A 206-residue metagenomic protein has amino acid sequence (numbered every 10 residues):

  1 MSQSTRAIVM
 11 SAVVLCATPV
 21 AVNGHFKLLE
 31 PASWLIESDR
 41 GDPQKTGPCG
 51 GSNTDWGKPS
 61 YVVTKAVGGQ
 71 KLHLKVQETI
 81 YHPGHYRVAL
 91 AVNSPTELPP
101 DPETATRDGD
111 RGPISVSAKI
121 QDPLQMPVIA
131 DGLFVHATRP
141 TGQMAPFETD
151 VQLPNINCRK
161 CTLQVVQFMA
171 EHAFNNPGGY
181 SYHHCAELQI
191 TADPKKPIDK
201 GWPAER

Functional and structural regions predicted by a protein language model:
M1-Q3: N-terminal secretory signal peptides that target proteins for export/translocation
T5-A21: Cleavable N-terminal signal peptides of Sec/SRP-targeted secreted and luminal proteins
V22-R206: Structured recognition/catalytic domains enriched at protein termini, typified by the LPMO catalytic fold at the mature
